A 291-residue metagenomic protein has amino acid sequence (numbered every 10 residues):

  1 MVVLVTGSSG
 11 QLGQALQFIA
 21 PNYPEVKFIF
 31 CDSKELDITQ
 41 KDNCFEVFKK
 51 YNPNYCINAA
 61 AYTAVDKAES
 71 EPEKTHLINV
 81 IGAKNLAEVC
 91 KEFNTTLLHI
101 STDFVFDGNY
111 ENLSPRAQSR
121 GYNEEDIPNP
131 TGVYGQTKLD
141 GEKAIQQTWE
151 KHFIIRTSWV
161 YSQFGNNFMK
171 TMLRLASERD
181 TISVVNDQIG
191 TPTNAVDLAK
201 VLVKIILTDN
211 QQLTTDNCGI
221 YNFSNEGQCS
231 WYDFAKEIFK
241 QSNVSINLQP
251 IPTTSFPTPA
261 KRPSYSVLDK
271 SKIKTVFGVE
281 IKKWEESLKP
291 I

Functional and structural regions predicted by a protein language model:
V2-N22: N-terminal Rossmann NAD(P)H-binding glycine-rich loop of SDR-like oxidoreductase domains
Q11, A15, V201, T208-P257: Mid/C-terminal beta-alpha module of Rossmann-like enzyme folds, strongest in SDR-family dehydrogenases/epimerases
Y23-E46: Adenosine-cofactor binding site in Rossmann-like domains, unifying the SAM/SAH pocket of S-adenosylmethionine-dependent
K41-I78: NAD(P)H-binding glycine-rich loop region in Rossmannoid oxidoreductase-like domains and their noncatalytic homologs
S70-L98: NAD(P)-cofactor binding segment of oxidoreductase domains
L77, I81-N85, V105-I155, V160: Catalytic helix-loop patch of NAD(P)-dependent Rossmann-fold dehydrogenases
K143-G190, V196-D197, V203-K204: NAD(P)-dependent short-chain dehydrogenase/reductase
Q211, S230-Y232, K236, I251-I291: Conserved C-terminal active-site "lid" loop/helix of NAD(P)H-dependent oxidoreductases that clamps the redox cofactor
